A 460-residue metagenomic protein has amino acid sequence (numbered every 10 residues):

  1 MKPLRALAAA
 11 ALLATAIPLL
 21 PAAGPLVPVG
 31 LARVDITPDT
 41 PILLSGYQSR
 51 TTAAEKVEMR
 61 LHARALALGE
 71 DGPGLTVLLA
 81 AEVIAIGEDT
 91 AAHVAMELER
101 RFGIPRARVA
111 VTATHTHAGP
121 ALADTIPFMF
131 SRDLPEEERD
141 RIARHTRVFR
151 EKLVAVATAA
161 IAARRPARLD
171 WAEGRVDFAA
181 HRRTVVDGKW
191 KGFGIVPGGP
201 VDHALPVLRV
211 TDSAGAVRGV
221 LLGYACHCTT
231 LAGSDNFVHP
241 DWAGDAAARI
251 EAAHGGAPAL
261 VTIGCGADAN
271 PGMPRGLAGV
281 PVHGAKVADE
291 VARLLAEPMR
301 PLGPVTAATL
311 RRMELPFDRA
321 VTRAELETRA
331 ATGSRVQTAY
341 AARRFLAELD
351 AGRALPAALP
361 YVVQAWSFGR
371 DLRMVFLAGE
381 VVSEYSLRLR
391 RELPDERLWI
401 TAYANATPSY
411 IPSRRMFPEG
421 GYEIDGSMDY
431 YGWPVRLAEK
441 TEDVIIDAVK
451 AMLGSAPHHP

Functional and structural regions predicted by a protein language model:
M1-R5: Positively charged n-region of N-terminal signal peptides that target proteins for export
A8-P18: Bacterial N-terminal signal peptides
A23-T112, T116-P258, T262-A269, R275-V282 (+2 more regions): Conserved beta-alpha junction segments in alpha/beta enzyme cores
V287: Anionic-ligand-binding alpha/beta catalytic cores of soluble enzymes and soluble regulatory domains that recognize
